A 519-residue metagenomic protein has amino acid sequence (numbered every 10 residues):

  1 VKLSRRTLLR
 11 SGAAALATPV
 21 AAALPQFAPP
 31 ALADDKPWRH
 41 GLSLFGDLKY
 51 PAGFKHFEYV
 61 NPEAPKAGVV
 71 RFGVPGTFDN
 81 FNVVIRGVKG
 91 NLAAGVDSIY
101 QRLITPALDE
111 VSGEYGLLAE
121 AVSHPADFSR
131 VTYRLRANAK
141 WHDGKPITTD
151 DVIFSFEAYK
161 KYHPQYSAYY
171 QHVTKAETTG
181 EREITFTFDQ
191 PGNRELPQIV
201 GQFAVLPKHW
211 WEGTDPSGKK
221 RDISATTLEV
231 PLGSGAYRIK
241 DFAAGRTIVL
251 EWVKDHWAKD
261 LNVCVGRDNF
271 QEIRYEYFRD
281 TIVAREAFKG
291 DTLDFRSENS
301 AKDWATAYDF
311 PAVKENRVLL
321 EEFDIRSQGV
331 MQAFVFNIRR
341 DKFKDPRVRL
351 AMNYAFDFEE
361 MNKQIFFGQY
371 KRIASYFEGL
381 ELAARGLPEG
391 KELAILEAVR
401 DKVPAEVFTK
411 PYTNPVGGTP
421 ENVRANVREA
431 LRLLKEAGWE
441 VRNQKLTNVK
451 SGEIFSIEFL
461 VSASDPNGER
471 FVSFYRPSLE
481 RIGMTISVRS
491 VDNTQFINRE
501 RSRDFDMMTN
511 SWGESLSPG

Functional and structural regions predicted by a protein language model:
V1-L16: N-terminal secretory signal peptides and thylakoid transit peptides that target proteins across membranes
A28, K175-T178, K240-E251, E276-R340 (+5 more regions): Extracellular/periplasmic solute-recognition and catalytic clefts
D34-D127, E157, L232-S234: N-terminal lobe/hinge region of extracytoplasmic solute-binding protein
V60, A64, G87-G95, A121-Q165 (+7 more regions): Aromatic- and charge-enriched surface segment that lines or borders ligand/interaction sites
A94-S112, E157, G201-R274, R279-V283 (+2 more regions): Gly/Pro-rich hinge or "lid" segments in bacterial periplasmic/extracellular proteins
R134, A168-P216, G235-A243, L387-K402: Surface-exposed binding/hinge segments that line and control ligand-binding clefts or catalytic entry sites
R136, A225, H256-D309, L350 (+3 more regions): Ligand-site clamp/hinge motif
K344-P477: Append "and occasionally in soluble cytosolic enzymes with long acidic Gly/Pro-rich linkers
